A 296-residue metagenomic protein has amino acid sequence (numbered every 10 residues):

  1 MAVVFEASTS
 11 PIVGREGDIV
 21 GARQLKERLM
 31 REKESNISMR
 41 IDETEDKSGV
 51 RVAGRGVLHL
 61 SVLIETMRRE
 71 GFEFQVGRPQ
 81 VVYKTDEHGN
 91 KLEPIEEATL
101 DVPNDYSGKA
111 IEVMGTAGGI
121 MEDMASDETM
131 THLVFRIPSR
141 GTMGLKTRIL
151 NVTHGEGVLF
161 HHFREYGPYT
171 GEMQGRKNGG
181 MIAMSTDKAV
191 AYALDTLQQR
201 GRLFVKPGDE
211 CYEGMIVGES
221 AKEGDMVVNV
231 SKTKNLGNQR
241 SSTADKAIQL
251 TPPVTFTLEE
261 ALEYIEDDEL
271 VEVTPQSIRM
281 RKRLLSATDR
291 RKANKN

Functional and structural regions predicted by a protein language model:
M1-N296: Accessory interaction regions appended to the cores of large information-processing enzymes
